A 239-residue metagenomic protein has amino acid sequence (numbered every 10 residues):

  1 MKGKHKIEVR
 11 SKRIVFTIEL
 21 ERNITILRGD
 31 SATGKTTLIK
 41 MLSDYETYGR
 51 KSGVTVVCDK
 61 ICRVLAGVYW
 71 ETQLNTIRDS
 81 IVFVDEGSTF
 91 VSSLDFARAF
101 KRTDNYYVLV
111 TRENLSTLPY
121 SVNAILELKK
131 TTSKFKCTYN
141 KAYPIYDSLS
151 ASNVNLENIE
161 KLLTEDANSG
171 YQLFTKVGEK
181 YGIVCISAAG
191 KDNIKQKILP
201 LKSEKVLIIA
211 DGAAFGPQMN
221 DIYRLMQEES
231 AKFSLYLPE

Functional and structural regions predicted by a protein language model:
M1-F16, C137-N140: N-terminal pre-Walker A segment at the start of P-loop NTPase domains
L27-G29: Hydrophobic anchor at the beta1->P-loop junction of P-loop NTPases
T33-K35: Conserved glycine(s) of the Walker
L38-K40: Post-Walker A alpha-helix
D44-T55: Post-Walker A helix-loop "phosphate-sensing" segment adjacent to the P-loop in P-loop NTPases
W70-L94: Conserved P-loop NTPase "ATPase switch" module shared by AAA+ and STAND
F83-D85, D104-N114: Structural recognition of the conserved hydrophobic beta-strand(s) that form the central parallel beta-sheet of P-loop
S88-T89, N123, E127-E239: Acidic, divalent-metal-binding catalytic cores of TOPRIM and closely related two-metal-ion phosphodiester/pyrophosphate
